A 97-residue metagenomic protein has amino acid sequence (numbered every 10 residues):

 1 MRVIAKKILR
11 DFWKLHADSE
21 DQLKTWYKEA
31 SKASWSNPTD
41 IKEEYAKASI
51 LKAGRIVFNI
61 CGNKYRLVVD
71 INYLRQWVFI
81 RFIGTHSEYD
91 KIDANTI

Functional and structural regions predicted by a protein language model:
M1-K64, N72-F79, H86-I97: Basic, Lys/Arg-enriched alpha-helical interface segments
